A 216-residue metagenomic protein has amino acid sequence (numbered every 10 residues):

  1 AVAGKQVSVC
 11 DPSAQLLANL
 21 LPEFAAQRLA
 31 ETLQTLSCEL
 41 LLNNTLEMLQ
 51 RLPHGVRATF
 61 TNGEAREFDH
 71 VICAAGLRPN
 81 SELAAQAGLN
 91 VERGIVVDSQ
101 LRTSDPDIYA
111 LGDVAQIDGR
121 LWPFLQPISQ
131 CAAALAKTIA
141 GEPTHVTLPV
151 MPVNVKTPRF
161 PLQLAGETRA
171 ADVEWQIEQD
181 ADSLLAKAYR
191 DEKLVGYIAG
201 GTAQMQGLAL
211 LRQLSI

Functional and structural regions predicted by a protein language model:
A3-I95: A Rossmann-like FAD-binding core segment of flavoenzymes
S8, H70, I108-Y109, P161 (+1 more regions): Structural motif
M48, Q100, A186: Short, surface-exposed charged micro-motifs
R51-V56, S104-P106, T157-P158: A short, glycine/Asx- and small/polar-enriched loop/turn that sits immediately N-terminal to a beta-strand
R57, A65-K137: FAD-site-proximal beta/loop scaffold in flavoenzymes
F60, D98, Y189: Short, acidic, Ser/Thr-enriched surface-loop or helix-capping motifs
V114-Q206: Mid-to-C-terminal Rossmann-like scaffold of FAD/NAD(P)H-dependent oxidoreductases
A203-I216: A short, polar/charged loop-to-alpha-helix boundary motif
